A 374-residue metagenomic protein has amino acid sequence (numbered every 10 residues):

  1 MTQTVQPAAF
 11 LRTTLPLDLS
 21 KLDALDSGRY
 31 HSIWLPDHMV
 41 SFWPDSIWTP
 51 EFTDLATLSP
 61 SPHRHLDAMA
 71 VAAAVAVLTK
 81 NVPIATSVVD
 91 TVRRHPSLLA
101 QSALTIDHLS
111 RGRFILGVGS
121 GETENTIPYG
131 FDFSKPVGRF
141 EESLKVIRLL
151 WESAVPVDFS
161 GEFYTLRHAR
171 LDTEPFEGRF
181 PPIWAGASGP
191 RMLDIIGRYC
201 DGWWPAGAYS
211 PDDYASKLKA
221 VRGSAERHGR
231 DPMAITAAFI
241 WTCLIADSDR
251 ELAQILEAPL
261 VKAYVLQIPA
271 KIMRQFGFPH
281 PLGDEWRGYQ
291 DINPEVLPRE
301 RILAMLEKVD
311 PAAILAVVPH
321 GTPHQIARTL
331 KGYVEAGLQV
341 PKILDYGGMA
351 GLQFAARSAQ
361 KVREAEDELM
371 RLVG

Functional and structural regions predicted by a protein language model:
M1-L78, V82, P181, G374: N-terminal beta1-alpha1-beta2 module of alpha/beta enzyme domains
V5-A9, I33-L35, I84-T86, F114-V118 (+4 more regions): Hydrophobic faces of well-ordered beta-strands that scaffold small-molecule active sites in alpha/beta enzyme cores
V5-L17, S87-S97, E177-S188, C243-A246 (+1 more regions): Active-site mouth loops of central-metabolism enzymes
L15-L25, L99-S102, G186-I195, T322-G332: Short, acidic/polar
Y30, S110-R111, C200-D201, L338: A structural motif
W34-H65, D90, E122, I127 (+2 more regions): Glycine-rich, proline-tolerant flexible connector loops at the mouths of alpha/beta enzymes
D37, V75, I106, I147 (+5 more regions): Conserved, mostly hydrophobic/aromatic
S134-D172, D212-G332, L372-G374: An alpha-helical appendage that flanks or caps ligand/catalytic pockets
